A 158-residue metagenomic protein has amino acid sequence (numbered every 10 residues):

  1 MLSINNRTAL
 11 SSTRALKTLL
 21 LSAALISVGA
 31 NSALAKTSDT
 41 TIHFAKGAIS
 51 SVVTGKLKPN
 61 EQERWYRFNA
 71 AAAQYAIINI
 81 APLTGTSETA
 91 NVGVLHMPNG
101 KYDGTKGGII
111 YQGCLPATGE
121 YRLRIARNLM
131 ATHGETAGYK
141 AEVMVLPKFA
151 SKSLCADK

Functional and structural regions predicted by a protein language model:
L2-L20: Bacterial N-terminal signal peptides that target proteins for export
K36-G47, Y66, R127-K158: C-terminal edge strands of extracellular/lumenal beta-sandwich accessory domains
S51-Q62, K101-G104: Extracellular beta-rich ligand/substrate-recognition surface
K58, W65-A73, G113-T118: Extracellular and analogous surface-interaction loops
W65-L83, L123-I125: Hydrophobic beta-strand segments within beta-rich accessory/binding domains
A76, L115-H133: Noncatalytic modules at the cell exterior or secretory-pathway interfaces, chiefly beta-strand-rich lectin/adhesion
T84-K101: Short, surface-exposed beta-strand/strand-loop-strand elements in extracellular ectodomains
